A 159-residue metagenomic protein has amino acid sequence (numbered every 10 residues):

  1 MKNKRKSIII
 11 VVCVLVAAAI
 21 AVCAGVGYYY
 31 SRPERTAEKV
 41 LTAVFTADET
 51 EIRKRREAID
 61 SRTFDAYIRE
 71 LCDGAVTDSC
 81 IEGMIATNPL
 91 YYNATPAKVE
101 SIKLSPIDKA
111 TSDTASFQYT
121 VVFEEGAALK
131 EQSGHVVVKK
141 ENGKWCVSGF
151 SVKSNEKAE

Functional and structural regions predicted by a protein language model:
M1-D48, F117-Y119: Gram-positive cell-envelope targeting signals
I8, P106, F117, G149-V152: Compositionally biased regions
G27-A94: Core segments of small alpha/beta cavity-forming domains
A37-V44, I102-L104, A115-V121, V136-V138 (+1 more regions): Hydrophobic beta-strand residues in large extracellular and virion-surface proteins
E49, V121-E125, K140-N142: Beta-strand elements of well-folded, non-transmembrane domains
A86-A127: Surface-exposed, charged secondary-structure patches
E131-E159: Short beta-strand edge/turn micro-motifs at domain boundaries
